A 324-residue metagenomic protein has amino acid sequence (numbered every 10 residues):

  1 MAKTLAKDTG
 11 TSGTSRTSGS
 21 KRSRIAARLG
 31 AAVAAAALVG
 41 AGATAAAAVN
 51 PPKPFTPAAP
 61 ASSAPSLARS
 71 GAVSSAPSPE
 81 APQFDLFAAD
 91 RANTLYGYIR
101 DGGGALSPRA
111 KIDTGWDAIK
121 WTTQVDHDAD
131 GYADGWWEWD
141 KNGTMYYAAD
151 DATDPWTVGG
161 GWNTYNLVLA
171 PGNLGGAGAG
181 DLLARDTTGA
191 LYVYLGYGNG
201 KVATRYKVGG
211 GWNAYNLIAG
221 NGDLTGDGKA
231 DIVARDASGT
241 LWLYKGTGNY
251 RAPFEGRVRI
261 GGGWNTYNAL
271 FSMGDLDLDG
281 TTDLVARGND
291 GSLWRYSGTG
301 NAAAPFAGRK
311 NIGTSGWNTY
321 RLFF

Functional and structural regions predicted by a protein language model:
A2-D8, K21-F324: Trp/Gly-enriched beta-strand/coil motifs that build multi-repeat beta-propeller-like domains and related W-rich binding
G10-G13, G19: Eukaryotic Ser/Thr/Pro-rich intrinsically disordered, low-complexity regulatory regions
